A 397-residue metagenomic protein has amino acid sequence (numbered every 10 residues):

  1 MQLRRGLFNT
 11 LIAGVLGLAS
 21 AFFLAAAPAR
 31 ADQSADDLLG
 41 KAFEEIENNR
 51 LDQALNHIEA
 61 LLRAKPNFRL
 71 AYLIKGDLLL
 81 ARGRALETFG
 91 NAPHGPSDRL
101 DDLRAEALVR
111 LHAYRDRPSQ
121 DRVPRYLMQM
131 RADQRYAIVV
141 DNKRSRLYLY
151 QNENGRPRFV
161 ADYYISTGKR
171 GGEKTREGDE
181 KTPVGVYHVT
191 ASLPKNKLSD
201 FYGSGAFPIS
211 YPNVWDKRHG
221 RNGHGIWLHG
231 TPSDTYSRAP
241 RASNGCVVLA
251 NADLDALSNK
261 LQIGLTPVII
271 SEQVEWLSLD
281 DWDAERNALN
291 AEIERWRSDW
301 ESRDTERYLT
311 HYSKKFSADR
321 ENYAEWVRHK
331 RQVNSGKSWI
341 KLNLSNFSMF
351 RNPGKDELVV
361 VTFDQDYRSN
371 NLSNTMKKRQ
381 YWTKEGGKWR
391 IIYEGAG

Functional and structural regions predicted by a protein language model:
A42, E285-R303, H311: Short, aromatic-enriched amphipathic alpha-helices that serve as compact interaction elements
R115-W227, T231-S237: Gly/Pro-biased beta-strand-loop elements
A191-E294: Exported/periplasmic cell-wall-interacting domains
N290, L309-N352: Short solvent-exposed beta->alpha transition segments
R331-R379: Surface-exposed, charged secondary-structure patches
N374-G397: Short beta-strand edge/turn micro-motifs at domain boundaries
